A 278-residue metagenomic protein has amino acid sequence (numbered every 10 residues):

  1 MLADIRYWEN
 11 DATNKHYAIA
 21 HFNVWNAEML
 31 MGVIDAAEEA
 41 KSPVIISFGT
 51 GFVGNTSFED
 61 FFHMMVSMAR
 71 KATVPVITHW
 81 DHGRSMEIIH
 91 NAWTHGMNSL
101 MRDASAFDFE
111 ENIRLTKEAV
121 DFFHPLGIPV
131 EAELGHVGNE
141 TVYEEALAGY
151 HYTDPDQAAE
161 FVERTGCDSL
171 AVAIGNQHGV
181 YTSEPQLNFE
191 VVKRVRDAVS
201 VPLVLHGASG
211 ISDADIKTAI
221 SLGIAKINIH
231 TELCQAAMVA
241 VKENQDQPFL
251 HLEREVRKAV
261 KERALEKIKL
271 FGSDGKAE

Functional and structural regions predicted by a protein language model:
M1-L2: Absolute protein N-terminus
I5-K15, W25-G51, E59-P75, G83-A198 (+4 more regions): Alpha/beta enzyme core
A18, A104, P248-L252: Short amphipathic alpha-helical segments at helix-loop
N55: Cofactor-binding active-site loop characterized by glycine-rich and histidine/acidic residues
P202, K242, Q247-E278: Catalytic cores of soluble, metal-dependent hydrolases
H206-S209: Glycine-rich beta-strand-to-loop/alpha-helix junction loops that act as flexible
